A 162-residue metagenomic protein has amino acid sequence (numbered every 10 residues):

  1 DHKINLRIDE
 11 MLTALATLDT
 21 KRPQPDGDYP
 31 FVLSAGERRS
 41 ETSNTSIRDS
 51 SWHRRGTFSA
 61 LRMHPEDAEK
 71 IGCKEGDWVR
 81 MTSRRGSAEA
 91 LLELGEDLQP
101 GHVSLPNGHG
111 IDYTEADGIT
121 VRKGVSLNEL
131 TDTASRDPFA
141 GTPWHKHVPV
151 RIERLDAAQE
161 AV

Functional and structural regions predicted by a protein language model:
D1-S51: Long, low-complexity segments enriched in small/aliphatic residues
N44, D49-R62, E66-V162: Long, contiguous, secondary-structure-rich segments that constitute the structural scaffold of globular domains
